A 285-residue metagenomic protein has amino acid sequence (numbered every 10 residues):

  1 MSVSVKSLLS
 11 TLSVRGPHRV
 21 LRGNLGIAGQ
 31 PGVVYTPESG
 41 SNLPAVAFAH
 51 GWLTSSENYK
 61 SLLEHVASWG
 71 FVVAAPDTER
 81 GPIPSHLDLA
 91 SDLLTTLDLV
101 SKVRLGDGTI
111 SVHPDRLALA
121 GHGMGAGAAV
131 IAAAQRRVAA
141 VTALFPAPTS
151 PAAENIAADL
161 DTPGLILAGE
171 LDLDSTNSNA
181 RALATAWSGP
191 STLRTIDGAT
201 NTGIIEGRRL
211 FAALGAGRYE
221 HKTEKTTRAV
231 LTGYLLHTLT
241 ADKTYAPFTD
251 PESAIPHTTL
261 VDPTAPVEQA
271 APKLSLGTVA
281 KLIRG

Functional and structural regions predicted by a protein language model:
M1-S41: N-terminal cap/lid segment of alpha/beta-hydrolase-fold proteins
N42-G51: Short beta-strand element of the alpha/beta-hydrolase
L53-R80: Short amphipathic alpha-helix adjacent to the substrate-entry channel of hydrolases
N58, P84-D115, G127, A133 (+1 more regions): Alpha/beta-hydrolase active-site loop
R136-T149: A conserved short beta-strand
L160, I166-A168: Short beta-strand/loop motif that positions the catalytic acidic residue of the alpha/beta-hydrolase fold
S175-T185: Short alpha-helix in the alpha/beta-hydrolase fold that links the catalytic acid
R208-G285: Alpha/beta-hydrolase-fold serine-hydrolase catalytic core, especially in secreted/extracellular enzymes
